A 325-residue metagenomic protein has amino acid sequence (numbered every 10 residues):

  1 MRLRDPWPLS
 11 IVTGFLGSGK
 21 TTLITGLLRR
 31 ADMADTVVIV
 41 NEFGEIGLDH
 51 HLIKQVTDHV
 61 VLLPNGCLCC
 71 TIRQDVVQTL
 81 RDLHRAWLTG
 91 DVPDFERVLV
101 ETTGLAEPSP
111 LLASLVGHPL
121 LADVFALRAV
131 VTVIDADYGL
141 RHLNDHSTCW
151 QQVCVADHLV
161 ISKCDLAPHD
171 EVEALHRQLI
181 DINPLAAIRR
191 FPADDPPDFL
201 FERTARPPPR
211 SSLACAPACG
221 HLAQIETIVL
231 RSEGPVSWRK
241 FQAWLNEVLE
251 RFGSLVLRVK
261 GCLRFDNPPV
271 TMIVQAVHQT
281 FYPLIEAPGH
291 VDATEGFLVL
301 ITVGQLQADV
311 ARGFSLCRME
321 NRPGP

Functional and structural regions predicted by a protein language model:
R2-S18, T22-H142: Nucleotide-state-sensitive switch-loop elements of NTP-binding domains
D5-P8, A223, T294-E295: A short, charged/proline- and glycine-enriched loop that marks the coil->beta-strand transition at the N-terminal
L52, G90, A122-D123, W150-Q151 (+2 more regions): Short secondary-structure boundary/capping segments
E96, Q224-I228, G296-L298: Short amphipathic alpha-helical segments
P110-H118, V124, A136-C149, V153 (+3 more regions): Non-catalytic interfacial helical region
Q151-V291, V303-P325: C-terminal accessory "lid"/substrate-recognition subdomains
